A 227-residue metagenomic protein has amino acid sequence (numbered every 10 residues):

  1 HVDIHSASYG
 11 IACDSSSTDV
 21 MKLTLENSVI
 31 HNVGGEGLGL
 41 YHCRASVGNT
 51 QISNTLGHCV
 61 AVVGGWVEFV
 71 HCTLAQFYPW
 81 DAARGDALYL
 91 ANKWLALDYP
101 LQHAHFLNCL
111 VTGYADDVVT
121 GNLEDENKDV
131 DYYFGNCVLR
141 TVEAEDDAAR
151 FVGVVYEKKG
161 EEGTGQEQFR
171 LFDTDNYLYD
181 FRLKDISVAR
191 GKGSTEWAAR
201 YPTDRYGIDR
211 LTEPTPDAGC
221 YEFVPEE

Functional and structural regions predicted by a protein language model:
H1-S53: Right-handed parallel beta-helix
H5, T164-E167, D217: Linker/hinge segments immediately adjacent to helix-turn-helix/homeobox DNA-binding domains
Y9, E36, H58, R84-D86 (+1 more regions): Extracytoplasmic/periplasmic beta-strand context in beta-sandwich domains, especially the cupredoxin/COX2 CuA-binding
G10, G37, G153-V154, W197-A198 (+1 more regions): Glycine-centered structural positions embedded in regular secondary structure
D14-D19, K158-E161, D204, I208-D209: Short, surface-exposed polybasic-and-hydrophobic patches located at secondary-structure transitions
D19-S28, R44, T141, Q166 (+2 more regions): Non-catalytic C-terminal interaction regions
L40, A45-R182: Predominantly extracellular beta-rich ligand-binding scaffolds that present long acidic/polar faces for carbohydrate
Y177-Y179, K184-E227: Surface beta-loop-beta hairpin patches that serve as ligand-binding interfaces in beta-rich domains
